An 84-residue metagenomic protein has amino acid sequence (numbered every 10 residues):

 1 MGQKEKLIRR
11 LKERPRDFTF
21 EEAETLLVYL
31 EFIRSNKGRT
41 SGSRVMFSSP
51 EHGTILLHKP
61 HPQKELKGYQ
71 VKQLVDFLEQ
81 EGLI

Functional and structural regions predicted by a protein language model:
M1-V28, S35, I84: A charge-rich, low-complexity, intrinsically flexible signal that marks solvent-exposed coils, linkers, repeats
E5-R10, G42, Q73-E81: Basic helix-extension-helix modules of the SAP/HeH family
R9-K12, K59-Q63: Short histidine-centered catalytic/ligand-binding loop motif
P15, E22, E51, H61 (+1 more regions): Solvent-exposed, flexible loop/coil residues
D17, S41, K64-G68: Short, well-ordered coil↔helix boundary/capping segments
Y29-L30, R34-K59: A short, structured beta-strand/loop element
P60-I84: C-terminal structural segments of small proteins and small subunits
